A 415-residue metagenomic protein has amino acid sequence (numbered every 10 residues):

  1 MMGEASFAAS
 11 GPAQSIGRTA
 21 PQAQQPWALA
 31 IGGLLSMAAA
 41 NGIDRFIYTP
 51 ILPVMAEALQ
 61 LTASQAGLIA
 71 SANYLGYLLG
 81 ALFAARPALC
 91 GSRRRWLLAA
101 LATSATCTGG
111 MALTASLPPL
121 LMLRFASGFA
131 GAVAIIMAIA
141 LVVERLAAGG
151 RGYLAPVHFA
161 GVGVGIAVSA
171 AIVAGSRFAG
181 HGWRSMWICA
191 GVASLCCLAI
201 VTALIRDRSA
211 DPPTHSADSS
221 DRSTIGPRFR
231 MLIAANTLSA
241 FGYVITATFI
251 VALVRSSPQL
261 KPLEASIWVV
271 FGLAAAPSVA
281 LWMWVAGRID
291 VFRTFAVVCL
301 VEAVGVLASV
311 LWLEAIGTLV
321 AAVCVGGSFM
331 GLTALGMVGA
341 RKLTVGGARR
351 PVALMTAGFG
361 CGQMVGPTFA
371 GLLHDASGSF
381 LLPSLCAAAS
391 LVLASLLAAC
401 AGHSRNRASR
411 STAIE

Functional and structural regions predicted by a protein language model:
T49, F229-V269, L273-A276: Extracytoplasmic gate region of multi-pass secondary transporters
Q60, S92, L113-P118, W312-L313: Helix-breaking motifs and short loop linkers at transmembrane-helix boundaries and internal kinks in secondary membrane
L79-A115: Conserved MFS/SLC helix-loop-helix module at the cytosolic interface between two early adjacent transmembrane helices
G80-S92, S278-V291, H374-D375: Helix-to-loop junctions at the C-terminal end of transmembrane segments in multipass secondary transporters
L117-P119, A148-R206: Helix-loop-helix hairpin linking two adjacent transmembrane segments in secondary transporters
L123-G161: Cytoplasmic helix-loop-helix junction between adjacent transmembrane helices in 12-TM secondary transporters
D290-G336: C-terminal transmembrane helical hairpin of 12-TM major facilitator-type secondary transporters
L343-S379, A387: A late C-terminal transmembrane helix in Major Facilitator Superfamily
